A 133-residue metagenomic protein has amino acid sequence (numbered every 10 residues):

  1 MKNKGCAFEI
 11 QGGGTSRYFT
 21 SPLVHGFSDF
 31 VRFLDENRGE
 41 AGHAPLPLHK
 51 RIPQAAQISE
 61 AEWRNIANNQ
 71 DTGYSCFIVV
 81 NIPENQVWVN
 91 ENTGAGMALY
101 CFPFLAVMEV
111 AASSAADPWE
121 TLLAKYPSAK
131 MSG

Functional and structural regions predicted by a protein language model:
K4-G14, G96-Y100: Short aromatic-glycine-(Arg/Gly/Cys) micro-motifs in beta-strand/loop hairpins
C6-I10, F19, F30, A55 (+4 more regions): Hydrophobic beta-strand residues in large extracellular and virion-surface proteins
Q11, P22, V80-P83, A111 (+1 more regions): A structural detector for beta-sheet-dominated domains
T15-H25, F104-S113: A short, exposed loop/beta-hairpin motif centered on an aromatic-Gly-Thr core
F27-A41, A115-L122: A short, charged, amphipathic alpha-helix used as a generic interaction element across diverse proteins
E36-A115: Acidic, low-complexity, intrinsically disordered interaction modules
D117-G133: Acidic, proline/glycine-rich low-complexity IDRs
